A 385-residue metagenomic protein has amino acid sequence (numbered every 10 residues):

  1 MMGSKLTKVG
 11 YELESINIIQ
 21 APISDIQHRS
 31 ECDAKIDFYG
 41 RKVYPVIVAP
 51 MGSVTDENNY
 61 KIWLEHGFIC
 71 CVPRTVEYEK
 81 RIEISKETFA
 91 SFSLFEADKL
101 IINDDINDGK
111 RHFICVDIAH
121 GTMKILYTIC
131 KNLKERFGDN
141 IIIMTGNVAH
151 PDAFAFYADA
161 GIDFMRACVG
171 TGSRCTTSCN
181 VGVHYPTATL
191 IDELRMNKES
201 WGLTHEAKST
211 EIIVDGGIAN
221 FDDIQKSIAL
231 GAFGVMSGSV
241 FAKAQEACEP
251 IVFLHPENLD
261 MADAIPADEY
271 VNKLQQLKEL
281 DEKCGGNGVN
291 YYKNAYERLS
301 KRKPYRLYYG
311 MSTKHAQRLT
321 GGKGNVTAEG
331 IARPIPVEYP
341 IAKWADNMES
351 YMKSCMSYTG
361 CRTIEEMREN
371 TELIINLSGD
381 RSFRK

Functional and structural regions predicted by a protein language model:
M1-S24, R29, G182-V214, I218-K385: Alpha/beta catalytic cores of nucleotide-metabolism and tRNA/nucleoside-modifying enzymes
G3, E57-I69, R74-D215, A219-P250: Alpha/beta enzyme core
G10, P45, E87: A residue-level signal for beta-strand positions that form part of recognition/binding surfaces within mature
A21-E57: Active-site-flanking structural segment that lines cofactor/substrate pockets
E31, F38, I162, R384-K385: Short, charged/polar low-complexity linear motifs in solvent-exposed/disordered segments
D33-F38, D105-I106, I129, A167-T171 (+2 more regions): Short amphipathic alpha-helical segments, especially helix-boundary/capping motifs
F38, P50-S53, V72-V76, T371: Short glycine-rich, polar/acidic loop-and-turn segments at beta strand-coil junctions
V54, G121, T359-R362: Residue-level signal for short amphipathic helical patches enriched in basic/charged and nearby hydrophobic residues
